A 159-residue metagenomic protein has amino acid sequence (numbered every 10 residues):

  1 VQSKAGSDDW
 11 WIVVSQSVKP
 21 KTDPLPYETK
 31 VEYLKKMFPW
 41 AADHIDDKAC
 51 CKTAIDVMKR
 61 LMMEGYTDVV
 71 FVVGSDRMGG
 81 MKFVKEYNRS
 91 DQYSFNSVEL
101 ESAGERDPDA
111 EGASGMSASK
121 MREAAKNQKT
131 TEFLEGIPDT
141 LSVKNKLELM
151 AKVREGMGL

Functional and structural regions predicted by a protein language model:
V1-L159: Nucleotidyltransferase catalytic core that binds NTPs
